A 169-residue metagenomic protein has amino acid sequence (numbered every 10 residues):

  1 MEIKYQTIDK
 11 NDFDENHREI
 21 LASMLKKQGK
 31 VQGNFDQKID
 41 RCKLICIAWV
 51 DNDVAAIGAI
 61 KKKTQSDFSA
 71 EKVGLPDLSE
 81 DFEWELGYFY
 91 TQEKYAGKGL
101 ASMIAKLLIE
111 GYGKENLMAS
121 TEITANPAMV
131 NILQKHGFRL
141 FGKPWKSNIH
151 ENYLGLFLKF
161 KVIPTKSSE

Functional and structural regions predicted by a protein language model:
M1-D36, W49-V54: Short amphipathic alpha-helix that is part of the acyltransferase structural core
D40-C42: Short, small/polar residue-rich loop motifs at catalytic or cofactor-binding pockets
L44-I47: Hydrophobic beta-strand residues of extracellular immunoglobulin-like
D53-Y88, S147-H150: Conserved acyl-donor/pantetheine-binding loop and adjacent beta-alpha core of acyl/acetyltransferases and related
Y88-T91, G97-E110, K135: Conserved acetyl-CoA-binding loop-helix of GNAT-fold acetyltransferases
Y112-T124: Conserved GNAT acetyl-CoA-binding A-motif
I123-K146: Conserved active-site alpha-helix within GNAT-family acetyltransferase domains
K146-E169: C-terminal "cap" of GNAT-fold acetyltransferases
